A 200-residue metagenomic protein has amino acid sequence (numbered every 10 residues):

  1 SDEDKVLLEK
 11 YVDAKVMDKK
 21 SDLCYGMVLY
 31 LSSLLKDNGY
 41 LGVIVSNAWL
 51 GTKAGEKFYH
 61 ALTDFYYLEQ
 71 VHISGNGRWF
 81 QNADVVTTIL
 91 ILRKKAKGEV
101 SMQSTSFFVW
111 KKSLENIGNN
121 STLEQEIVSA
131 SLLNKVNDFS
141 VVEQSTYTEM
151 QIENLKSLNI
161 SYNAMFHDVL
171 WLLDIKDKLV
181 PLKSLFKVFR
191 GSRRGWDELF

Functional and structural regions predicted by a protein language model:
S1-L199: Signature of N6-adenine DNA methyltransferases within the class I
